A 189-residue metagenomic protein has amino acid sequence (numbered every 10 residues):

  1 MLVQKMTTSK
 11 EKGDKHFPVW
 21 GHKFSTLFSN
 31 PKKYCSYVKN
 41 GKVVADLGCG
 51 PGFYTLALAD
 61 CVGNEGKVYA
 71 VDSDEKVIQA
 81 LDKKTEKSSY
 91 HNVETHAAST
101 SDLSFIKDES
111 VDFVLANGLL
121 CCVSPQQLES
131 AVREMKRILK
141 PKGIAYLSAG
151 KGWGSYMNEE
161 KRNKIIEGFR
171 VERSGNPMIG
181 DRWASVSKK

Functional and structural regions predicted by a protein language model:
F24-N40, A57: Conserved alpha-helix/loop element of class I SAM-dependent methyltransferases that forms part of the SAM/SAH-binding
K42-G50: Conserved class I S-adenosyl-L-methionine
P51-G63: Conserved SAM-binding loop of SAM-dependent methyltransferases across substrates and taxa, primarily the Class I
D74: Conserved SAM/SAH-binding beta-strand->alpha-helix loop
S89-S101: Conserved SAM-binding strand-loop segment of SAM-dependent methyltransferases
S101-V114: A short acidic, Gly/Pro-enriched loop at the edge of an enzyme's catalytic core that lines a small-molecule cofactor
E129-P141: A short glycine-rich, Lys/Arg-flanked "PGG" loop and its adjoining helix->strand segment in the class I
K142-G150: Conserved beta-strand signature within the Rossmann-like core of class I S-adenosyl-L-methionine
